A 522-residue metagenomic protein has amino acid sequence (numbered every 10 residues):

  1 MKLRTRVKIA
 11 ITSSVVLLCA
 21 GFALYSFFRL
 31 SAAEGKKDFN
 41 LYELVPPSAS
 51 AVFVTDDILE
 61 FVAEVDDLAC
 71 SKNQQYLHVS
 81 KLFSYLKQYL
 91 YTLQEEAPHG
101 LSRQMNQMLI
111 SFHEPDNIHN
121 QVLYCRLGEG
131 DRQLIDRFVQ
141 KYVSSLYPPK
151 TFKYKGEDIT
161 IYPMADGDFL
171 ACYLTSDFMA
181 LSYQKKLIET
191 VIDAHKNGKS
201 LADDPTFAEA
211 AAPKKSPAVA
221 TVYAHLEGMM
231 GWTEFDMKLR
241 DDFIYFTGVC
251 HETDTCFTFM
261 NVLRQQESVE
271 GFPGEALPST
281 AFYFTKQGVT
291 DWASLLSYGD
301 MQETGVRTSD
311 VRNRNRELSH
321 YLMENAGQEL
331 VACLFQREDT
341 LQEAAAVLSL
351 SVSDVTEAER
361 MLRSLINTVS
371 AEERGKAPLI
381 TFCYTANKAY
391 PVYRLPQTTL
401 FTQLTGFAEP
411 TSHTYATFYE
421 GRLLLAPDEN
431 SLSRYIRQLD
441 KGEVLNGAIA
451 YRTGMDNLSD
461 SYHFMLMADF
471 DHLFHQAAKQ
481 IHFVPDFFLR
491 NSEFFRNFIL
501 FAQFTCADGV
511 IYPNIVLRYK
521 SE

Functional and structural regions predicted by a protein language model:
M1-K2: Juxtamembrane low-complexity tails/linkers enriched in Ser/Thr-Pro and polybasic
R6-T12, V16-I161, F207-M229, T247-A345 (+2 more regions): Structural boundary/hinge residues at secondary-structure and domain interfaces
K72-N106, Y142-Y245, V249, Q266-T280 (+2 more regions): An internal, short helix-loop-strand segment that often contains or flanks glycine-aspartate motifs
G128-E129, S182, V352, A426: Conserved aromatic
K186, V289-T290, S353-V355, E429-S431: Short, glycine-/Ser/Thr-/acidic-enriched flexible segments
D193-H195, M260-L263, S297-G299, R360-L365 (+2 more regions): Composition- and surface-driven signal marking solvent-exposed, interaction-prone regions in large proteins
K286-G288, L334, L350-V352, A426-D428 (+3 more regions): Active-site proximal loops enriched in glycine and acidic residues that flank catalytic Cys/His/Asp and coordinate
N497-K520: C-terminal regions of mature proteins
